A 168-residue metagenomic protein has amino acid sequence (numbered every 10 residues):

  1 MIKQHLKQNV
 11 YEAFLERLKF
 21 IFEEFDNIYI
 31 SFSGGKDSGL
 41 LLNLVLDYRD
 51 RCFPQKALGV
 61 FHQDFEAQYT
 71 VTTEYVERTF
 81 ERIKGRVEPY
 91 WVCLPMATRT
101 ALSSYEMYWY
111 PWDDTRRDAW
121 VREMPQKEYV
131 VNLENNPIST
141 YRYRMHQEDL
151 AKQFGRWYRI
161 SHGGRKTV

Functional and structural regions predicted by a protein language model:
M1-V168: ATP-dependent adenylation/nucleotidyltransferase module used to activate substrates
